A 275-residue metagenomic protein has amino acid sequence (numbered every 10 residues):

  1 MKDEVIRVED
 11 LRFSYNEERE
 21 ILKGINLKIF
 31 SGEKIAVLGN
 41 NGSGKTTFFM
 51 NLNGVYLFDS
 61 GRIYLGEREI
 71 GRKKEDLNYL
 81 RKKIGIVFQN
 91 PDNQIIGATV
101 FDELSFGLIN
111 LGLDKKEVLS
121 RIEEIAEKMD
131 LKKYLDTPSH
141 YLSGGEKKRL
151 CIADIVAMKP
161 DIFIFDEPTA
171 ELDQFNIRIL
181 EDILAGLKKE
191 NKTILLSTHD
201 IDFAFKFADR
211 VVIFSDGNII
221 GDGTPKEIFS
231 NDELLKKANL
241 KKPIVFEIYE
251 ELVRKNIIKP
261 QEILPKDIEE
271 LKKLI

Functional and structural regions predicted by a protein language model:
L38-N40: The feature captures the beta-strand-to-loop junction immediately N-terminal to the Walker
N53: Helix-to-loop junction immediately C-terminal to a conserved catalytic motif
R62-Y79: ABC ATPase NBD Q-loop/coupling interface
K116-Y134: Conserved ABC ATPase "signature" region
P138-L142, E146: Conserved ABC ATPase signature
F163-D166: Catalytic Walker B motif of ABC-type/P-loop ATPase nucleotide-binding domains
D216-G217: Conserved ABC ATPase "signature" C-loop
